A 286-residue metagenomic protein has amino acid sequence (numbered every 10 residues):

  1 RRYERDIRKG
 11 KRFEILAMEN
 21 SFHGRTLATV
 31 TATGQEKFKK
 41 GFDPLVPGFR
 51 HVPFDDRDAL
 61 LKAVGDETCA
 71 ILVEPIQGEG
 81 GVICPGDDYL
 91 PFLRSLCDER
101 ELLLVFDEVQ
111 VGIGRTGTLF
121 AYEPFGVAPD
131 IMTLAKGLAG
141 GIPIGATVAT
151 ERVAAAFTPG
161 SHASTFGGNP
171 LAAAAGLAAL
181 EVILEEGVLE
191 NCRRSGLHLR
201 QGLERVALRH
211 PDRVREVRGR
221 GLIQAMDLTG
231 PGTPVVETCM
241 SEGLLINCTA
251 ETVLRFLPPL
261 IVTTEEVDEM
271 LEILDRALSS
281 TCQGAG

Functional and structural regions predicted by a protein language model:
R1-G286: Conserved N-terminal phosphate-binding loop of PLP-dependent enzymes in the Aspartate aminotransferase
